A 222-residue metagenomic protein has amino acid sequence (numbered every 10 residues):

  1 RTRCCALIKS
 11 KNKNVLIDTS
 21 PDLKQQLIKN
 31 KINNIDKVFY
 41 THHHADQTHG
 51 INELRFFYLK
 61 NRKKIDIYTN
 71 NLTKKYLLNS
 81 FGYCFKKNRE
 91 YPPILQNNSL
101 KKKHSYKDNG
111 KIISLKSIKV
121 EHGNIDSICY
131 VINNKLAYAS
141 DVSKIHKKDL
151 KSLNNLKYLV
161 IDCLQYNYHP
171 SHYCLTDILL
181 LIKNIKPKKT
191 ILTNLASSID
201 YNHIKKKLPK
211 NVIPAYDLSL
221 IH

Functional and structural regions predicted by a protein language model:
R1-N30, Q96-K148, D217-I221: Core dinuclear metal-dependent hydrolase active-site scaffold
N14-T69, N155-K157: Active-site metal-binding motif and surrounding structural segment of the metallo-beta-lactamase
L16-S20, D36-D46, T69-N70, L136-V142 (+3 more regions): Active-site neighborhood of phospho(di)ester-bond hydrolases with catalytic His/Asp-centered motifs
L23, D46, K75, N167 (+1 more regions): Glycine-rich nucleotide phosphate-binding loop and flanking beta-alpha elements of Rossmann-like dinucleotide-binding
N30-I32, N52-F56, F81-C84, Y130-V131 (+3 more regions): Short, glycine/charged-enriched secondary-structure capping and boundary segments
N33, P93, K111-I113, N154 (+1 more regions): Structured loop/turn residues at beta-strand edges in well-structured enzyme cores
N61-I65, T73-N97: Active-site neighborhood of divalent metal-dependent phosphoester bond hydrolases
H146-I221: Binuclear metal-ion centers of metallo-dependent hydrolases, dominated by the metallo-beta-lactamase
